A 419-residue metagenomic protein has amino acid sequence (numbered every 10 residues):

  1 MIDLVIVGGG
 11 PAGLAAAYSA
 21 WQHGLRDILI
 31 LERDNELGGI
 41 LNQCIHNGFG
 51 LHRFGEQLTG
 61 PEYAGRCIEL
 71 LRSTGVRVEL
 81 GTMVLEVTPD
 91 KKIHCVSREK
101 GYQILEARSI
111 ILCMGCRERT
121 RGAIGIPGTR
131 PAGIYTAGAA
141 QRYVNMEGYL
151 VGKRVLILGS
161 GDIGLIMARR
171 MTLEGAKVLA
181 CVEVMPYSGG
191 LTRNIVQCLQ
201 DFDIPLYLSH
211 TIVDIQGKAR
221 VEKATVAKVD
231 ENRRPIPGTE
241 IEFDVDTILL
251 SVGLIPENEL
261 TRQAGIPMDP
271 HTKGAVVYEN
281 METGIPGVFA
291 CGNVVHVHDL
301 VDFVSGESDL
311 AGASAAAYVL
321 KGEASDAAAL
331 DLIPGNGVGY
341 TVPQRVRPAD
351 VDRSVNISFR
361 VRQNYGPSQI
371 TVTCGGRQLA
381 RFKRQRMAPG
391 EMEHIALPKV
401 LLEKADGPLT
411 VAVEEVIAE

Functional and structural regions predicted by a protein language model:
M1-D3, L80, A316-E419: Rossmann-like nucleotide/phosphate-binding core characteristic of flavoprotein oxidoreductases
M1-V7, G65-R154, E231-G238, L249 (+1 more regions): FAD-binding core/adjacent interface of flavoenzyme oxidoreductases
I2-R66, L70, R142, V151-Q197: Beta1-alpha1 glycine-rich phosphate/pyrophosphate-binding loop at the start of Rossmann-like nucleotide-binding domains
A17-S19, N42-Q43, A123-I126, A168-R170 (+2 more regions): Short amphipathic alpha-helical segments
I68-P89, I93-C95, T172-E259, R353-Q385: A Rossmann-like FAD-binding core segment of flavoenzymes
Y102-Q103, S109-L206, T211-R220, G287-A290 (+2 more regions): Predominantly flavin-linked oxidoreductase catalytic cores and closely associated redox partners
L112, I134-V144, T247-H298: FAD-site-proximal beta/loop scaffold in flavoenzymes
C291-G335: A conserved FAD-binding loop/helix module that cradles the flavin
